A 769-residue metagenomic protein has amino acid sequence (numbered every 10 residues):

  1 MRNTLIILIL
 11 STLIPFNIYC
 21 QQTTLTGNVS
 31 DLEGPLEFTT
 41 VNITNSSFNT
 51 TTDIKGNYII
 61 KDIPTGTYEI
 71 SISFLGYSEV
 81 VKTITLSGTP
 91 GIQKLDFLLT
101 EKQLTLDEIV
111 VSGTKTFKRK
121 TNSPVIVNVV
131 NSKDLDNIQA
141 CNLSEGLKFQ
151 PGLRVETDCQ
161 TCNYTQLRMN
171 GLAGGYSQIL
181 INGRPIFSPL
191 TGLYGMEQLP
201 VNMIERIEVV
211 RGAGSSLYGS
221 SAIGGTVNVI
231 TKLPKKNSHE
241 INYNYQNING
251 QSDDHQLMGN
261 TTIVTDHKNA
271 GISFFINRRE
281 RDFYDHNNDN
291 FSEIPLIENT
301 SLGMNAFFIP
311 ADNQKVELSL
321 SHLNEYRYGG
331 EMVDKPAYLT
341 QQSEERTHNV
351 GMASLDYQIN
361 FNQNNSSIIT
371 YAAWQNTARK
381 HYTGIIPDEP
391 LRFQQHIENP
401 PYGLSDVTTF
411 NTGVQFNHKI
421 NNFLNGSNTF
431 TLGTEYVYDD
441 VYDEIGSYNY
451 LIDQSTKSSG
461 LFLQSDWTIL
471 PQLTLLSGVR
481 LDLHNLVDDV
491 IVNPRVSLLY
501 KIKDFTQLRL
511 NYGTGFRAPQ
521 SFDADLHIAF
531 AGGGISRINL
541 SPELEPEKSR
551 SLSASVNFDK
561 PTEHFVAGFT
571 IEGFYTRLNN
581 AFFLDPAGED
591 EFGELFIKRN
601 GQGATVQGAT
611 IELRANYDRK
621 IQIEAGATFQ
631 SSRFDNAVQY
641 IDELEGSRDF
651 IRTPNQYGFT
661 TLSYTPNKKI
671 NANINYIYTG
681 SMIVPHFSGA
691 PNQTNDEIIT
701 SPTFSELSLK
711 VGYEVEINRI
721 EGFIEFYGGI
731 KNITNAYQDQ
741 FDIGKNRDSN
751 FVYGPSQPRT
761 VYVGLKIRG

Functional and structural regions predicted by a protein language model:
N28-T44, S73-Y77, S87-D136, G174: Short, acidic, small-residue-rich periplasmic hinge/interaction motif at the N-terminus of Gram-negative outer-membrane
K61-D62, Q166-R168, R184-R211, K232 (+2 more regions): Short acidic/polar hinge/loop motifs at secondary-structure boundaries that mediate gating or recognition
S144-P185, E205: Extracytoplasmic beta-strand/coil segments of soluble accessory domains associated with Gram-negative outer-membrane
S188-L190, M203-E205, S216-N228, K232-N287 (+3 more regions): Outer-membrane beta-barrel translocator/receptor signature
G259, I368-T383, K501, R509 (+2 more regions): Membrane-embedded beta-barrel scaffold of Gram-negative outer-membrane proteins
R281-S301, F307-I368, W374-V407, A531: Flexible loop and strand-edge segments within Gram-negative outer membrane beta-barrel domains
L470, G573-R577, I597-S688: Gram-negative outer-membrane beta-barrel transporters
N579, K669, T679-S688, Y713-G769: C-terminal beta-signal and adjacent terminal beta-strands/loops of Gram-negative outer-membrane beta-barrel proteins
